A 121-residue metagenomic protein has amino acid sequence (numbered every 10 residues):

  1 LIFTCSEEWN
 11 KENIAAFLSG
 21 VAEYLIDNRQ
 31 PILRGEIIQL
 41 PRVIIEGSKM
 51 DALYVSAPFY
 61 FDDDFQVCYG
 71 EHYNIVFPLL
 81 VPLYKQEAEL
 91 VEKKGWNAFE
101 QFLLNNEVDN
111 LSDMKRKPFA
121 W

Functional and structural regions predicted by a protein language model:
I2-W121: Acidic, proline/glycine-rich low-complexity IDRs
